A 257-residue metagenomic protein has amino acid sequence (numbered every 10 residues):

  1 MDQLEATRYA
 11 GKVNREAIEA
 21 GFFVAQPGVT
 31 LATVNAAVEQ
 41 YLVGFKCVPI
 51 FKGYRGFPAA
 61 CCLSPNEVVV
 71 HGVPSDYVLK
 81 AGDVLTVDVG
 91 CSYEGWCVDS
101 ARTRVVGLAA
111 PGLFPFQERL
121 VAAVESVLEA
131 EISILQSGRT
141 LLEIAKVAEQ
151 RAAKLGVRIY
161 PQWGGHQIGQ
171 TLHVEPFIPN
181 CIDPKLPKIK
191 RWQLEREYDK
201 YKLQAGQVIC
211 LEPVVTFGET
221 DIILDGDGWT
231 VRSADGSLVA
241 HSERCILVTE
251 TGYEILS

Functional and structural regions predicted by a protein language model:
M1-S257: Active-site neighborhoods and metal-handling regions in enzymes and metal-associated proteins
